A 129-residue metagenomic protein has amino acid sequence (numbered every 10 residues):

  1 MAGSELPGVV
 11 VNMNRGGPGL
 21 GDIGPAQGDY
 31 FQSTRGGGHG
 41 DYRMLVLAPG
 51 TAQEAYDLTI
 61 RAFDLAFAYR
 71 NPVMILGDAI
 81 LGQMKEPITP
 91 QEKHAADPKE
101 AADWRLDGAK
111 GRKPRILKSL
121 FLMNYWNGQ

Functional and structural regions predicted by a protein language model:
M1-R35, L45-F67: Thiamine diphosphate
H39: Residues forming the flavin
R70-Q129: Conformationally flexible catalytic loops at phosphate/diphosphate-handling active centers
